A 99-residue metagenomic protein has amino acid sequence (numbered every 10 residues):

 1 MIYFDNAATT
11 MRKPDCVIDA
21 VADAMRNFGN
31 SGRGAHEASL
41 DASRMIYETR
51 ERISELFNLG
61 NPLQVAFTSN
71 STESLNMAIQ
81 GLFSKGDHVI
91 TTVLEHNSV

Functional and structural regions predicted by a protein language model:
M1-V99: Pyridoxal 5′-phosphate
